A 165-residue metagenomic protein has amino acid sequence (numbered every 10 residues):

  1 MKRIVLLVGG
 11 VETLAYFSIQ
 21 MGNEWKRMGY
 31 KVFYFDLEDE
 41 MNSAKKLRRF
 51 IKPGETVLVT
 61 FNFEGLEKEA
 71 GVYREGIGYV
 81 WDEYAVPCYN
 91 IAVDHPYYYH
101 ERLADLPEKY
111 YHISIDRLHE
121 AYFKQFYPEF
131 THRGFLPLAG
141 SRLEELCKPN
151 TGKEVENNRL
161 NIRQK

Functional and structural regions predicted by a protein language model:
M1-L6: Extreme N-terminal starter segment of soluble prokaryotic enzymes
V8-V11, F17, E129-K165: Nucleotide-sugar donor-binding catalytic core of glycosyltransferases
L14-F126, E144-E145: Extended catalytic core of nucleotide-activated donor transferases of GT-like folds
